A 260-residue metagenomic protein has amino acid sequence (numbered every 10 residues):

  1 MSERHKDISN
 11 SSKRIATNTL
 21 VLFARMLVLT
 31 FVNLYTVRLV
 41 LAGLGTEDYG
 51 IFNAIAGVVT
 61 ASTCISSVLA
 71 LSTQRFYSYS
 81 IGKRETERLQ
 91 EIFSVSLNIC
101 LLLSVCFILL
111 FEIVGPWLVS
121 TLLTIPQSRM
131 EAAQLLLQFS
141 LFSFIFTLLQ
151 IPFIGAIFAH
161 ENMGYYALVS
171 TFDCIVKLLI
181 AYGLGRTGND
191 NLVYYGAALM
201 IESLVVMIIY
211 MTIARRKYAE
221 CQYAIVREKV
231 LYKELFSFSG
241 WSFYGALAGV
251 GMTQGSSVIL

Functional and structural regions predicted by a protein language model:
M1-I15, L192-A198, Y210-T253: Interhelical loop/hinge segments that connect adjacent transmembrane helices in multipass membrane
R4-K13, G45-T46, S62-C100, V119-T124 (+1 more regions): Transmembrane-helix boundary and interhelical linker motifs in polytopic inner-membrane proteins
K13-S78, I108-E112, K177-L178, G240-L260: Signature of the first transmembrane helix
A16-V28, L137, F142, A156-Y182 (+2 more regions): Alpha-helical transmembrane segments of multi-pass membrane transporters/permeases
M26, T30, G57-T60, V95 (+5 more regions): Residue-level recognition of pore/gate-forming positions within transmembrane alpha-helices of multi-pass
L41-G43, E47-D48, E161-G164, I175-I208 (+1 more regions): Membrane-interface helix-loop junctions in multi-pass transport and translocation proteins
A42, I108-Q127: Short membrane-interface helical motifs at transmembrane helix boundaries in multi-pass membrane transporters
I125-Q150, A167, T171, L179 (+1 more regions): Alpha-helical transmembrane segments of multi-pass membrane proteins
